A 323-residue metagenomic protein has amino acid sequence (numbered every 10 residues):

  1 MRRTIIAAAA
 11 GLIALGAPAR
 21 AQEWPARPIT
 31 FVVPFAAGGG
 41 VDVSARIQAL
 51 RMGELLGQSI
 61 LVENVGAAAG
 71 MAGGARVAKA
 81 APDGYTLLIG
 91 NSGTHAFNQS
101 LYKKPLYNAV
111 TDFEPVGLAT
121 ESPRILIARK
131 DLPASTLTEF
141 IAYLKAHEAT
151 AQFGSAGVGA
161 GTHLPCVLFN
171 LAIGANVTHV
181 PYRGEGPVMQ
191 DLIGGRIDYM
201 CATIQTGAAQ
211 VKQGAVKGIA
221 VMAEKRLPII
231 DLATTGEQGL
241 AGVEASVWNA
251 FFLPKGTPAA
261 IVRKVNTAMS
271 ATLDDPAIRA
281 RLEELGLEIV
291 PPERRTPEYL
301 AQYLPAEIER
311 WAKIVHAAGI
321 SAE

Functional and structural regions predicted by a protein language model:
M1-I6: N-terminal export leaders
A7-G16: Bacterial N-terminal signal peptides
R20-T111, T150, V158, G174-T203 (+3 more regions): N-terminal (or domain-start) structured segment
E23-A26, G117-E121, K145, G242-S246 (+1 more regions): Short, flexible turn/loop "capping" segments at secondary-structure junctions
A26-P28, K212, E237, A259-E323: An extracytoplasmic/periplasmic, membrane-proximal ligand-sensing/linker region
M52, K79-Y85, S92, S100-P187 (+2 more regions): Hinge/capping helix and adjacent helix->loop/strand transition within the periplasmic-binding protein
G93-K104, H163, L168-A172, D198-L232: A ligand-binding cleft/hinge motif common to bilobed small-molecule-binding domains
